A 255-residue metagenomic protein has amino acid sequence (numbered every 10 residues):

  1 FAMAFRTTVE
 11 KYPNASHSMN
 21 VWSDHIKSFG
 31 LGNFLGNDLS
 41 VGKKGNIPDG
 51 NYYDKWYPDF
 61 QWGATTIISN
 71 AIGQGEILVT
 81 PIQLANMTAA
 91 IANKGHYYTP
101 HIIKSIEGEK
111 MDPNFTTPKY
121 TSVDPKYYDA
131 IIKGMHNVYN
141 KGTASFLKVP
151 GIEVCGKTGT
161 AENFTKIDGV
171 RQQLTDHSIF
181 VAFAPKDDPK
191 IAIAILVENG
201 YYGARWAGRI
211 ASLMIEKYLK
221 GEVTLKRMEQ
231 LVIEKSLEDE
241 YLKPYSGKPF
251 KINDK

Functional and structural regions predicted by a protein language model:
F1-A192, Y245-K255: Beta-lactam-recognizing serine transpeptidase/beta-lactamase-like catalytic domain environment
M3, Y202-W206: Extracytoplasmic/secreted cell-surface and envelope-processing proteins
T80-N86, W206-L213: Short amphipathic alpha-helical face segments that pack within enzyme cores and frequently flank/anchor catalytic
G95, I195, Y218-E222: Conserved NTP-handling cores and scaffolds of large molecular machines
K110-K119, I210-K255: Short, gly/Ser/Thr-rich active-site loops of penicillin-recognizing serine hydrolases
V197-Y201: A generic structural motif
